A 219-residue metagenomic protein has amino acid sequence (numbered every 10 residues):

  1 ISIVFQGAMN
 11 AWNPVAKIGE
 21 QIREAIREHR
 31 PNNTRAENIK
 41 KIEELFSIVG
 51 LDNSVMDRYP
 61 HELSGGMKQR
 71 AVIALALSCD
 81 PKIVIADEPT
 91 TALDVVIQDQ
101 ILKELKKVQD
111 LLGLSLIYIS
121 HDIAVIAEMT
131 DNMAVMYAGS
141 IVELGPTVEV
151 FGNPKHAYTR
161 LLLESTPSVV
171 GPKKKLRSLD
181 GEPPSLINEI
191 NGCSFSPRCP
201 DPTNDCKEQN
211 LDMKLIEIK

Functional and structural regions predicted by a protein language model:
G7, K40, D57-Y59, K174: Interfacial catalytic loop of ABC nucleotide-binding domains
N10, K17-E37, G50, G145: ABC-type ATPase nucleotide-binding domains, specifically the catalytic core motifs of the NBD
I22, I73, I97, I101: Hydrophobic anchor residue at the start of the ABC signature
E24, A36-S54, L163-E164: Conserved ABC ATPase "signature" region
Y59-L63, M67: Conserved ABC ATPase signature
D80-P81, I85-P89, L93-K174: P-loop NTP-binding/switch modules centered on Walker-like glycine-rich loops
P146-K219: Short catalytic/signature loops enriched in Gly
